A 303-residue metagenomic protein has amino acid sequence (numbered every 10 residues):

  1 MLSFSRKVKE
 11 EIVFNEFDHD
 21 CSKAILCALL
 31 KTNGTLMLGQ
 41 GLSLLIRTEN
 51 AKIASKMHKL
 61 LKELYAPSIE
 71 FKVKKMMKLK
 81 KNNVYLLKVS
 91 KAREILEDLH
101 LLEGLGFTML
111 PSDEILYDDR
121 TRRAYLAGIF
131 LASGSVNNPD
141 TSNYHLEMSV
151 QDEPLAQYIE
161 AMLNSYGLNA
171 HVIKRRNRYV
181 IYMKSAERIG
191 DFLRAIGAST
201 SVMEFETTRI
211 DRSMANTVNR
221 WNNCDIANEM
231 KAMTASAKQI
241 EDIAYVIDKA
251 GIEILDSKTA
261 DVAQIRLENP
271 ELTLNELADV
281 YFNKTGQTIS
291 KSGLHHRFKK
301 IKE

Functional and structural regions predicted by a protein language model:
M1-I95: N-terminal low-complexity or simple alpha-helical regulatory segments that function as activation/interaction modules
E16-K23, I115-R122, I252-S257: Structural motif
A24-T32, A124-A132, Q264: Short, hydrophobic/amphipathic alpha-helical patches that form generic packing surfaces within helical domains
L36-S43, T141-S142, T273-D279: Short acidic, hydrophobic short linear motifs in intrinsically disordered regions
I46-T48, E147-Q151, V280-G286: Short helix-coil junctions and helix-kink-helix linkers
S55, K59-L79, L86-F205: DNA-contacting interfaces and partner/effector-binding or oligomerization modules in DNA-centric proteins
G197-H296: Extended mid-to-C-terminal alpha-helical interaction segments
R297, I301: Residues in the recognition helix of alpha-helical DNA-binding motifs
